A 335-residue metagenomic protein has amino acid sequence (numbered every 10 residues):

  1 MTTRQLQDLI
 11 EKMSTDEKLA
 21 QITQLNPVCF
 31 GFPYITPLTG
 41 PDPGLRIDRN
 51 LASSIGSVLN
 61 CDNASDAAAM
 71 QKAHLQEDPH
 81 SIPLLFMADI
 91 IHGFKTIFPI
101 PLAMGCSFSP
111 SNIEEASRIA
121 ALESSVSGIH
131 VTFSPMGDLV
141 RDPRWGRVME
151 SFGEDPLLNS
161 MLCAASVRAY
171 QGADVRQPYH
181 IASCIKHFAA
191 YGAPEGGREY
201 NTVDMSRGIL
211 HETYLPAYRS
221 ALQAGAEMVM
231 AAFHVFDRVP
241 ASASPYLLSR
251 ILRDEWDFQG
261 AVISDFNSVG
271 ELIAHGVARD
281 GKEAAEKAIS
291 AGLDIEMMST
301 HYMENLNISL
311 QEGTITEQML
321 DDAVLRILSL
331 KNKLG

Functional and structural regions predicted by a protein language model:
M1-G335: Glycoside hydrolase catalytic-domain context in secreted enzymes
